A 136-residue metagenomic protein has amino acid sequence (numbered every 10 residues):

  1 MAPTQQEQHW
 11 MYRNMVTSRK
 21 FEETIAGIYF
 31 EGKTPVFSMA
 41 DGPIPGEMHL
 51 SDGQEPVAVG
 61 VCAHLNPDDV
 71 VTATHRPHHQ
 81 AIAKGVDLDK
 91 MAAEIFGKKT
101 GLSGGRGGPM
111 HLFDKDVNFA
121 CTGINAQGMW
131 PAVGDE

Functional and structural regions predicted by a protein language model:
M1-Y12: Charged, compositionally biased N-terminal leader segments and the immediate start of the first structured element
M11-M15, A92: Short alpha-helical scaffolding segments that buttress acidic/His motifs in well-ordered protein cores
V16-F37: N-terminal glycine-rich anion-binding loops that anchor highly charged ligand groups
G27, P35-E136: Cofactor-binding active-site loop characterized by glycine-rich and histidine/acidic residues
